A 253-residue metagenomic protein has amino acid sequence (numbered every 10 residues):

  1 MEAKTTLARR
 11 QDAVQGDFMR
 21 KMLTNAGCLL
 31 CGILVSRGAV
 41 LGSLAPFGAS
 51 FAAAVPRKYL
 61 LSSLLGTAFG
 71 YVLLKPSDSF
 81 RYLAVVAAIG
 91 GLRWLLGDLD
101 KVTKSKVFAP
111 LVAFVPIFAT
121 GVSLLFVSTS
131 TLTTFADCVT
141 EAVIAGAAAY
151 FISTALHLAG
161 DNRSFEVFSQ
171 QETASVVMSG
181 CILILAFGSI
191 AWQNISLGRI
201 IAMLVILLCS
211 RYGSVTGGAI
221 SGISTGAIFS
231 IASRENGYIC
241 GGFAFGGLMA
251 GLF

Functional and structural regions predicted by a protein language model:
A8-A219, I228-F253: Membrane-embedded alpha-helical hairpins and interfacial helices in multi-pass inner-membrane proteins
